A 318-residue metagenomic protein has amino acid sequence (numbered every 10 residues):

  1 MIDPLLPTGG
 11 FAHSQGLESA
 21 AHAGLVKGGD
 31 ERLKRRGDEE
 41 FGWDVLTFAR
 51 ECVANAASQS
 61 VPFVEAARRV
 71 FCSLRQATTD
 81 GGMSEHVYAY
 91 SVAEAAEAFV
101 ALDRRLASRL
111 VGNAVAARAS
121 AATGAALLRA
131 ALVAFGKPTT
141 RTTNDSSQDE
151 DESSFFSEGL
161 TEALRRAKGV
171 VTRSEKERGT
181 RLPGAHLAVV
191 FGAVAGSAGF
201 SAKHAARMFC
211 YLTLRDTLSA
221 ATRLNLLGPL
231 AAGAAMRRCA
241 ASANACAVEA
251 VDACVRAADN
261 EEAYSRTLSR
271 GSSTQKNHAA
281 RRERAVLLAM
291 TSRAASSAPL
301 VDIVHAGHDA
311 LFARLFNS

Functional and structural regions predicted by a protein language model:
M1-Q76, D80, S84-H86, Y90-S91: Glycine/small-residue-rich interface belts in oligomeric ring/scaffold proteins and their assembly partners
T8-Q15, E40-T47, N55-P62, A101 (+7 more regions): Conserved active-site and cofactor/substrate-binding residues in soluble primary-metabolism enzymes
S19-G24, C52, A56, A67-F71 (+5 more regions): Generic structural signal for hydrophobic core residues of well-folded globular domains
L25, G29, R181, A185 (+2 more regions): C-terminal auxiliary extensions adjacent to catalytic cores
R32-R36, R141, R166, R173 (+4 more regions): Basic polycationic patches enriched in arginine
G37-S60, R166-E175, T180, L212-R223 (+1 more regions): Short, mixed-charge aromatic SLiMs
Q76-S84, Y88-G199: Internal, conserved structured core segments that host functional sites
